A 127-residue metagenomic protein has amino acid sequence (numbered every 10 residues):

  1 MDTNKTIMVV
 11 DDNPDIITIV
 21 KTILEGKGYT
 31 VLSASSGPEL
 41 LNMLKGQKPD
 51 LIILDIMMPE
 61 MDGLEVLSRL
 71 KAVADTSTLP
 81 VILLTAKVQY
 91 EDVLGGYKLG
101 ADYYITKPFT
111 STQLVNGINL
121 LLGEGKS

Functional and structural regions predicted by a protein language model:
T18-G26: Charged docking surfaces used in two-component/phosphorelay signaling
G28-S35, M43: Short hydrophobic/Thr-rich beta-strand motif most characteristic of the beta2 strand and flanking loop of CheY-like
Q47-I53: Active-site beta3 strand of CheY-like receiver
M58: Receiver (REC) domain active-site loop signature in two-component systems and cognate sites in sensor histidine kinases
F109-N119: C-terminal output helix
